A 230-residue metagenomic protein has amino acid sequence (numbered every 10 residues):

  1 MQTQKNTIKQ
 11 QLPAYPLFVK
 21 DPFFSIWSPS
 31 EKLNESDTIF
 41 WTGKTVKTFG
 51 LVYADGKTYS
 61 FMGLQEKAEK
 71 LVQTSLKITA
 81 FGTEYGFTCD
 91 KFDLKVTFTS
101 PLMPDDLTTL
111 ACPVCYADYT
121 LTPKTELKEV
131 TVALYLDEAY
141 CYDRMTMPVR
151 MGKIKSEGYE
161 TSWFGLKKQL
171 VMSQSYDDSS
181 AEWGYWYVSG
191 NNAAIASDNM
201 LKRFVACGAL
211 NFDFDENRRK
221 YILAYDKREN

Functional and structural regions predicted by a protein language model:
M1-N230: Accessory carbohydrate-recognition regions in carbohydrate-active enzymes
